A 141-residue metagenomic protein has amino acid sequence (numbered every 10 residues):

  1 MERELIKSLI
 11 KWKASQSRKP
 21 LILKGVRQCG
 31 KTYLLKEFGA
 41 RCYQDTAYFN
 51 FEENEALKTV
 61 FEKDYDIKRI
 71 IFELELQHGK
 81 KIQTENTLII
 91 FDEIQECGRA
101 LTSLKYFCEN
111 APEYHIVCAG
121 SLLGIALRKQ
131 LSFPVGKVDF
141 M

Functional and structural regions predicted by a protein language model:
M1-M141: Phosphate-binding site recognition
